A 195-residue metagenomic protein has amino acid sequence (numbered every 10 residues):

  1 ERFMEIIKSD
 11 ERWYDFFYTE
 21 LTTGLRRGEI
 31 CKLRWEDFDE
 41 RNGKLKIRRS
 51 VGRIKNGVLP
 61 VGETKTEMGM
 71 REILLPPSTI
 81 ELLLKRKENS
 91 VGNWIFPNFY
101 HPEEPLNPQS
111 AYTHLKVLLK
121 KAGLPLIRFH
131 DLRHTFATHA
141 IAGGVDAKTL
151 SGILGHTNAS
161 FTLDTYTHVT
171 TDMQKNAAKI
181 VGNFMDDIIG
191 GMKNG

Functional and structural regions predicted by a protein language model:
E1, N42, S50, P76-P125: Active-site/catalytic core of tyrosine-dependent DNA strand-transfer enzymes
E1-L33, R41, M68-M70, S78 (+1 more regions): Basic, Lys/Arg- and aromatic-enriched nucleic-acid-binding interface segment
I7-K8, P60-M70, P97-N107, G123-D131 (+1 more regions): Short, contiguous acidic/charged loop-to-helix segments that flank catalytic cores in large enzymes
R12-W13, N107, A111, F129 (+2 more regions): Hydrophobic (often cysteine-bearing) scaffold residues that line and stabilize catalytic clefts of nucleotide/cofactor
Y18, T22-E29, S110, V117-K121 (+3 more regions): C-terminal catalytic core of tyrosine-transesterase DNA break-rejoin enzymes
N42, K55, P60-M70, L74-T79 (+2 more regions): C-terminal secondary-structure termini that scaffold catalytic or DNA-interacting sites
N42-I47, R128, H139, S151-V169 (+1 more regions): Short functional hotspots where side chains directly engage DNA or cofactors
